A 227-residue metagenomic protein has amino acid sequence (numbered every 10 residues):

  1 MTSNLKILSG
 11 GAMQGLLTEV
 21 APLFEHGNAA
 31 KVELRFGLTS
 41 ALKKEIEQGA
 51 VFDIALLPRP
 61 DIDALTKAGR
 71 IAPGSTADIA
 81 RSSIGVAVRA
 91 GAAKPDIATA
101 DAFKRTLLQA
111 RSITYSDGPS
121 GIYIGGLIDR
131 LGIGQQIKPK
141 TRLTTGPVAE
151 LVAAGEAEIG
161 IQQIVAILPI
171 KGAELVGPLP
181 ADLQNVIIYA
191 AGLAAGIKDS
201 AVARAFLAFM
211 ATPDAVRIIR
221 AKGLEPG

Functional and structural regions predicted by a protein language model:
M1-R35, S40, K44-Q48, L56-R59 (+3 more regions): Exported/periplasmic ABC-transporter solute-binding proteins
F52: Dinucleotide-binding Rossmann-like beta1-alpha1 core, especially the glycine-rich loop that anchors the ADP
